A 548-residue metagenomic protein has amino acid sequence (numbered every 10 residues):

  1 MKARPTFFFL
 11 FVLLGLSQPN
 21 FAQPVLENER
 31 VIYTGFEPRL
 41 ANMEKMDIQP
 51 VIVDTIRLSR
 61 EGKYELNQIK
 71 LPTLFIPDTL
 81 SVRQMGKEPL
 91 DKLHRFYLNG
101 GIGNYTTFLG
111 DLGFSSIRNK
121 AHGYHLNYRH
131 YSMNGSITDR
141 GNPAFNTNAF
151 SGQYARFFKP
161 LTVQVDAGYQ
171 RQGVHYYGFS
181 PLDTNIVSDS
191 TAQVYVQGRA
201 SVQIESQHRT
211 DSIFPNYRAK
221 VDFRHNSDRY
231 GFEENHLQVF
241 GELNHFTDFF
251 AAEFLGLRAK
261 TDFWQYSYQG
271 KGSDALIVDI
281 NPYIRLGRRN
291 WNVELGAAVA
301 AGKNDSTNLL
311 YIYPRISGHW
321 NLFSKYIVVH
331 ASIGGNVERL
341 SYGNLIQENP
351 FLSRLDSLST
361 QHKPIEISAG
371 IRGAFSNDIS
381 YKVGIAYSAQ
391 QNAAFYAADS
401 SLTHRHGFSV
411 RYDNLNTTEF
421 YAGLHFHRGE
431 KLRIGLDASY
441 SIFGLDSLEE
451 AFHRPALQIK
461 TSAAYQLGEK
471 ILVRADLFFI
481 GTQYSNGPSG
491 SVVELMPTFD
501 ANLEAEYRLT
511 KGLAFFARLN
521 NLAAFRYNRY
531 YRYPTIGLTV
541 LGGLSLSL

Functional and structural regions predicted by a protein language model:
M1-V25, W320, A463, L538 (+1 more regions): Bacterial Sec-dependent N-terminal signal peptides
N20-E88: N-terminal periplasmic/intermembrane-space "pro-region" immediately following the signal or transit peptide
D78-V82, P89-T138, N142-N148: Outer-membrane beta-barrel translocator/receptor signature
L93, L98-G101, R129, N292-G296 (+1 more regions): Exposed, low-structure sequence patches enriched in small/polar residues
S116-T138, E253-W264, K271-K303, G429-Y440 (+1 more regions): Surface-exposed extracellular loop regions of Gram-negative outer-membrane beta-barrel proteins
K120, K159-P160, T210-I213, F249-E253 (+6 more regions): Short coil turns and loop connectors of transmembrane beta-barrels in diderm outer membranes and organellar homologs
M133-A149, Q164-F214, K220-H236: Flexible loop and strand-edge segments within Gram-negative outer membrane beta-barrel domains
A192-E205, K220-R289: Outer-membrane beta-barrel transmembrane domain signature of Gram-negative proteins, especially the mid-to-C-terminal
